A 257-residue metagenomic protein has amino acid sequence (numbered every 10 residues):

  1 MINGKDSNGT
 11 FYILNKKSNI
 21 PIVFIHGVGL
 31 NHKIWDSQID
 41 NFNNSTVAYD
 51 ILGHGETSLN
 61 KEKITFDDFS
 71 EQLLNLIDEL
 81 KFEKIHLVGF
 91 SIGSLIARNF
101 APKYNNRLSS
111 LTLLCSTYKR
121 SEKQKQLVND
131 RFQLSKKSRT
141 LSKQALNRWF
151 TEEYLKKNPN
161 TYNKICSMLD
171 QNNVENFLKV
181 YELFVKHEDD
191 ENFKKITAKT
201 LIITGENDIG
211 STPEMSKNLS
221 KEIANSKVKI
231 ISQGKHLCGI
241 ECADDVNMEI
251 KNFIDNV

Functional and structural regions predicted by a protein language model:
M1-I22, N41-S45, D78, D255-V257: Alpha/beta-hydrolase fold catalytic core
L14-S58: Conserved HGGG/HGGXW glycine-rich cap/lid loop of the alpha/beta-hydrolase fold
S37, V47-V88, M248: Active-site loop/oxyanion-hole signature of alpha/beta-hydrolase fold enzymes
G89-G93, A97: Gly/Ala-rich beta-loop-alpha elbow adjacent to hydrolase catalytic centers
R98-K103, L108-S138: Flexible "cap/lid" loop of the alpha/beta hydrolase fold
E122-Q126, R139-K194: Conserved alpha/beta-hydrolase catalytic His-Asp/Glu region
I196, I202-T204: Short beta-strand/loop motif that positions the catalytic acidic residue of the alpha/beta-hydrolase fold
G234-A243, N247: Catalytic histidine-centered segment of alpha/beta-hydrolase-like enzymes
